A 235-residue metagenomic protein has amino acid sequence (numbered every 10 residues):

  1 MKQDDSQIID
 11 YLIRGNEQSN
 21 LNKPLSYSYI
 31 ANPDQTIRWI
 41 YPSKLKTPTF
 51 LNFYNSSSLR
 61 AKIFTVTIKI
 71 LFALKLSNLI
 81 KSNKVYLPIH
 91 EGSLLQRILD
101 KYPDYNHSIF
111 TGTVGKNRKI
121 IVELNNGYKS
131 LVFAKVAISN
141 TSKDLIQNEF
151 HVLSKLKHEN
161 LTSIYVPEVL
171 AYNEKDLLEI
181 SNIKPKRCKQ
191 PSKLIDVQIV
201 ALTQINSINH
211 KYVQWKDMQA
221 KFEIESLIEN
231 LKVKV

Functional and structural regions predicted by a protein language model:
K2-F110: Juxta-kinase regulatory segment immediately upstream of eukaryotic protein kinase catalytic domains
S93-Y105, H210-V235: An alpha-helical support segment within catalytic cores of ATP-dependent transferases
G112-V114: Protein kinase glycine-rich loop
R118-N148: ATP-binding glycine-rich loop module of kinase domains
E149-V166, K184-L227: Conserved kinase catalytic-core helix
P167-D176: Short beta-strand micro-motifs within the conserved protein kinase catalytic domain, predominantly in the N-lobe
K175-K186: Conserved short submotifs of the Hanks-type protein kinase catalytic core that shape the nucleotide-binding pocket
